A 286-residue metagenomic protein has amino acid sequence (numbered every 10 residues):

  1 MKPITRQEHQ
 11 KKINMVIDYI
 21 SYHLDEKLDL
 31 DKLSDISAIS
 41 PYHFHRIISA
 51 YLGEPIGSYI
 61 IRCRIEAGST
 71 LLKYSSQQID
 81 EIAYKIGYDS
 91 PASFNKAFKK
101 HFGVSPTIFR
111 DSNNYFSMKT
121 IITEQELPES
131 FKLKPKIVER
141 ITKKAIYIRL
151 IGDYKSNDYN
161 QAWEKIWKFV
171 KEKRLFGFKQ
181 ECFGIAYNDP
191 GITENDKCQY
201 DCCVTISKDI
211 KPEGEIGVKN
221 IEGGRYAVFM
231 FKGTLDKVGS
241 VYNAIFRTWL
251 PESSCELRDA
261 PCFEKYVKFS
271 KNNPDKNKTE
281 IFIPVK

Functional and structural regions predicted by a protein language model:
M1-Q7, D31, D35-A38, S49-L52: N-terminal intrinsically disordered/low-complexity leader segments
K2-L28, I61-Q77: A short, Lys/Arg-enriched amphipathic alpha-helix from helix-turn-helix/homeodomain DNA-binding modules
K12-N14, L30-D31, S37-Y42, R46: Hydrophobic, proline/glycine-rich low-complexity stretches
V16, S34-S37, G68, A83: Small-residue (primarily alanine) positions within well-ordered alpha-helices, especially packing/interaction faces
Y42-A50, E54-S58, R62, E66 (+2 more regions): A solvent-exposed interaction/effector surface
